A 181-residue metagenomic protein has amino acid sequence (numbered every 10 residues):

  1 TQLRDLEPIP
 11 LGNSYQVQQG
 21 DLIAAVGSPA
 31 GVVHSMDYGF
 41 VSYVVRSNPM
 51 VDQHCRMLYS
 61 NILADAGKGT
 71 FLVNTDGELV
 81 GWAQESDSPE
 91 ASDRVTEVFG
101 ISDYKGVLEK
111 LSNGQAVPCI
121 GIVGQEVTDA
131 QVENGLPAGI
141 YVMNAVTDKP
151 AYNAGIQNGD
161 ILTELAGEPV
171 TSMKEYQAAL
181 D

Functional and structural regions predicted by a protein language model:
T1-G27, G31-H34, I62, A66 (+1 more regions): Conserved active-site neighborhood of the chymotrypsin/trypsin-like protease fold
Q2-P8, D37-R94, V132, A138-M143: Active-site region of chymotrypsin-like
R4-D5, Q18-A24, H34-S47, R56 (+2 more regions): Beta-strand/loop subdomains of soluble extracytoplasmic proteins
S14, V26, V44, L63 (+4 more regions): Residue-level recognition of beta-strand microenvironments
V17-V26, G77, A151, G159-L162: A structural signal for short beta-strand/turn segments enriched in small hydrophobics and glycine
S28-P29, E85, G167-E168: Short, surface-exposed secondary-structure boundary micro-motifs
A66, S112-E164, E168-A179: PDZ/PDZ-like groove recognition
T75, L79-G135: C-terminal cap/linker of serine protease catalytic domains
